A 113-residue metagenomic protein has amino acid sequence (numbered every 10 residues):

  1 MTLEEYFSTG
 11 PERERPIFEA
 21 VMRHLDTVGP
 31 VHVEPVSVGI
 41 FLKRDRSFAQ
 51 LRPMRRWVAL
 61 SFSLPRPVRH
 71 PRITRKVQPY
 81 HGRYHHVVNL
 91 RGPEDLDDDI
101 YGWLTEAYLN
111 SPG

Functional and structural regions predicted by a protein language model:
M1-G113: Charge-dense, helix-prone N-terminal extensions
